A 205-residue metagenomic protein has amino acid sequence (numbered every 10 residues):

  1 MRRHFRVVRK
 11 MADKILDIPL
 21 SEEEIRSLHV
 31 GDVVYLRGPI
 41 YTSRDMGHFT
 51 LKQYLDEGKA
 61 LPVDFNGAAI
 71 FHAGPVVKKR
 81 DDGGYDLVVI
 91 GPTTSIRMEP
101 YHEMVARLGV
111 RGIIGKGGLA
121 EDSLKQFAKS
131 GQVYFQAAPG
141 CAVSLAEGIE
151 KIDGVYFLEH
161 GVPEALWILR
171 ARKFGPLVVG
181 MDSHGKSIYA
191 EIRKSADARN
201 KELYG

Functional and structural regions predicted by a protein language model:
M1-K10: N-terminal amphipathic/basic-hydrophobic helices that include classical n-h-c signal peptides and signal-anchor
A12-L20: Short, structured beta-strand/loop micro-motifs enriched in basic residues and often containing a Trp
E22-S27: Short, surface-exposed secondary-structure edge patches
T42-F174: Feature captures the catalytic cores and cofactor-binding loops of soluble hydro-lyases/lyases that act on carboxylate
H102, V178-G205: Active-site/ligand-binding-proximal alpha/beta "capping" segment
